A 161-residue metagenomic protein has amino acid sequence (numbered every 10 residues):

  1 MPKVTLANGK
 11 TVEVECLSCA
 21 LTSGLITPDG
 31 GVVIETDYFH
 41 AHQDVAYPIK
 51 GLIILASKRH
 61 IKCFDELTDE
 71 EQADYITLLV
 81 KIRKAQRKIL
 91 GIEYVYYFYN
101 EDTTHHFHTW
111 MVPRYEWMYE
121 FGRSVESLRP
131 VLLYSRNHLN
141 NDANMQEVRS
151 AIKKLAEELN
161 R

Functional and structural regions predicted by a protein language model:
M1-R161: HIT superfamily nucleotide-processing domains
